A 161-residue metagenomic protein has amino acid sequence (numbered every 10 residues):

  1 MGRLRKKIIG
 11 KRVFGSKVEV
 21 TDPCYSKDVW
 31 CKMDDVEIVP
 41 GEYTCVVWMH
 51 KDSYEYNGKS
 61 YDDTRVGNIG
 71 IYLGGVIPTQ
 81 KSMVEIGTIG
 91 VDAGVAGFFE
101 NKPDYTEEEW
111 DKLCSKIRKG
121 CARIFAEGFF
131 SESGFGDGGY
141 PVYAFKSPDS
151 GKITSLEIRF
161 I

Functional and structural regions predicted by a protein language model:
M1-I161: Intrinsically disordered, low-complexity acidic regions enriched in Pro/Ser/Thr
